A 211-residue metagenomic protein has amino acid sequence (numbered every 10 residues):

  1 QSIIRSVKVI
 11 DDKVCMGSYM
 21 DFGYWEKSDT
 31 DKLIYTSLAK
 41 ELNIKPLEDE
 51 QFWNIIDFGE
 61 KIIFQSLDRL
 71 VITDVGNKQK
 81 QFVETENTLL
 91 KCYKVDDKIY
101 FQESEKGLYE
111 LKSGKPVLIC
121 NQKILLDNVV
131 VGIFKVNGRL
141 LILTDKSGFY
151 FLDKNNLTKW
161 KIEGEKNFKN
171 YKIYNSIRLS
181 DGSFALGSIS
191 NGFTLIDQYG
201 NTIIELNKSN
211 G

Functional and structural regions predicted by a protein language model:
Q1-G211: Carboxylate-rich, polar loop motifs that coordinate divalent cations or form catalytic acidic clusters
